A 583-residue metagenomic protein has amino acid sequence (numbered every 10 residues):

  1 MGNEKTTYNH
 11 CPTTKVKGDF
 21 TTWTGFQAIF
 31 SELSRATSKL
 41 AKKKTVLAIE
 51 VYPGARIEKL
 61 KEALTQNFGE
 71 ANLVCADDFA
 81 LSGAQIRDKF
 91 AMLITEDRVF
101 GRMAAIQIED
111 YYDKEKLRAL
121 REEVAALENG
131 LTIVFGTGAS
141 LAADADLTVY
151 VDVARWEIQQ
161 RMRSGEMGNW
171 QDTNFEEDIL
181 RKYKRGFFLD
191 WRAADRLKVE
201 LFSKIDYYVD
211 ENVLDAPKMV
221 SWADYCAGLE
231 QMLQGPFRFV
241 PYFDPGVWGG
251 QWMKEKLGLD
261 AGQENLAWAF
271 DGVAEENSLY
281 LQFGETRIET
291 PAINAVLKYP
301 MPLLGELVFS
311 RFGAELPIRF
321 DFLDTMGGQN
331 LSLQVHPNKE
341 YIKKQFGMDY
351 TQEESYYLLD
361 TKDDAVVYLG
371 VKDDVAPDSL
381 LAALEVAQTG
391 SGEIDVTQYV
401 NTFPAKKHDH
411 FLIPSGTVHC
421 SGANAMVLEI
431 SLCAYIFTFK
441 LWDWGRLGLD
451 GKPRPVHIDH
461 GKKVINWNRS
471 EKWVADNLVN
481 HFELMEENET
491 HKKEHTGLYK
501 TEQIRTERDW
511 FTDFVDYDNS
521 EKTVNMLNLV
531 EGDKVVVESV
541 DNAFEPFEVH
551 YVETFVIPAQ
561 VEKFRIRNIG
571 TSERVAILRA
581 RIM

Functional and structural regions predicted by a protein language model:
G2-K42, E58-G69, R163-G168, R185-Q251: NTP-dependent small-molecule kinase module
N3-T24, E70-L131: ATP-dependent small-molecule kinase phosphotransfer cores that center on conserved nucleotide phosphate-binding segments
E32, F202-D378, D443-E486, T490-K492 (+1 more regions): Transition-metal
N67, R118-Q171: ATP-dependent NMP and nucleoside kinases share a basic, alpha-helical "lid"
M167, L369-D395, I430-R469, G570-M583: Double-stranded beta-helix
I293-K298, S310, G327-N330, E353-E354 (+4 more regions): Glycine- and acidic-residue-biased ligand/ion/polar-headgroup-sensing regions
E315, T325-N330, N338, T361-D364 (+4 more regions): Ligand-binding loop in jelly-roll beta-barrel domains
V400-L412, E538-V561, R565: Short acidic-glycine-tyrosine-enriched beta hairpin
